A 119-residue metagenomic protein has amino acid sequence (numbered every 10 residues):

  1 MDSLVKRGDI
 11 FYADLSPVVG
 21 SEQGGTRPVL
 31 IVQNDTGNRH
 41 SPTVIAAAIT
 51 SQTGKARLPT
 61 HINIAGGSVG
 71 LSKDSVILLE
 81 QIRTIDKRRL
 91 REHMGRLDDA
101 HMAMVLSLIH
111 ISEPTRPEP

Functional and structural regions predicted by a protein language model:
S21-G25, I31-G67: Compact nucleic-acid interaction/catalytic patches
T50-L90: Aromatic- and Lys/Arg-enriched surface recognition patch
T84-L106: C-terminal structural segments of small proteins and small subunits
I109-E113, P117-P119: Single conserved hydrophobic/aromatic residue that forms the stacking wall/gate of nucleotide- or nucleobase-binding
